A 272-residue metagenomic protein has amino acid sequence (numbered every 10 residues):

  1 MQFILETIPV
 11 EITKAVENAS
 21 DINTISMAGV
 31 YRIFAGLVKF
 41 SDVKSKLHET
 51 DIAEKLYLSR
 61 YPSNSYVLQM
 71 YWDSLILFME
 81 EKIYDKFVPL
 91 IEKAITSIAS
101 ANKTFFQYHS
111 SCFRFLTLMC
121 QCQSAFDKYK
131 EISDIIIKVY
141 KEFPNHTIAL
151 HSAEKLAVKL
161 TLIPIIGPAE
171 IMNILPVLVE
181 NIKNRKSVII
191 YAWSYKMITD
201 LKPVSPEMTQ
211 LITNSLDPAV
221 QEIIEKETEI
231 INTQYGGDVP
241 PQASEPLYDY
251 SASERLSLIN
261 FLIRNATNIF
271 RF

Functional and structural regions predicted by a protein language model:
M1-F272: Extended alpha-helical scaffold regions
